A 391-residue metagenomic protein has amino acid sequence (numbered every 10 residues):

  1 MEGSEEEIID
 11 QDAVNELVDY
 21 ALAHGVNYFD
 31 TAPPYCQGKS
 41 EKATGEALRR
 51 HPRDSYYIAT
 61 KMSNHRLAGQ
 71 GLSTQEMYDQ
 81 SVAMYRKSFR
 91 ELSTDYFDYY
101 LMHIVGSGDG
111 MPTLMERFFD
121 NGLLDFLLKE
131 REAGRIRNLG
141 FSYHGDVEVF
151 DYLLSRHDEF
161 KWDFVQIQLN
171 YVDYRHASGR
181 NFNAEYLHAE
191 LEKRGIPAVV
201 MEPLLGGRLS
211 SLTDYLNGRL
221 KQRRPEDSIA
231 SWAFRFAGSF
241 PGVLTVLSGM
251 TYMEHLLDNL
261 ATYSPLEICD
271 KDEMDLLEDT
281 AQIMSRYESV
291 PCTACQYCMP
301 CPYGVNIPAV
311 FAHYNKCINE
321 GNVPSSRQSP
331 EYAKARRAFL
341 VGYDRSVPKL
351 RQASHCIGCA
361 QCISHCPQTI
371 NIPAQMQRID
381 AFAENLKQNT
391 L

Functional and structural regions predicted by a protein language model:
M1-Y56, D95, F126, E132: N-terminal binding-site loop/beta-alpha segment at the start of enzyme catalytic domains that lines or forms
E5-I9, A23, Q70-V199, L204 (+2 more regions): Glycine/proline-rich, positively charged, aromatic-decorated active-site loop/lid region on the catalytic face
D12, Y20-L22, V26-N27, K161 (+1 more regions): Structured C-terminal cap/extension of enzyme domains
Y28-Y35, R137-S142, T245-L247, C366: Short catalytic-loop micro-motif centered on adjacent basic/acidic residues
D30-T31, T60, V200: Hydrophobic residues in well-ordered beta-strands that form the structural core
G38-T44, D146-D151, L256: Short, well-ordered alpha-helical microsegments
A43-Y57, E116-L124, L153-V165, N217-R223 (+1 more regions): Short, electropositive alpha-helical surface patch
H51-Y78, H103: Structural motif corresponding to the early beta-alpha repeats
